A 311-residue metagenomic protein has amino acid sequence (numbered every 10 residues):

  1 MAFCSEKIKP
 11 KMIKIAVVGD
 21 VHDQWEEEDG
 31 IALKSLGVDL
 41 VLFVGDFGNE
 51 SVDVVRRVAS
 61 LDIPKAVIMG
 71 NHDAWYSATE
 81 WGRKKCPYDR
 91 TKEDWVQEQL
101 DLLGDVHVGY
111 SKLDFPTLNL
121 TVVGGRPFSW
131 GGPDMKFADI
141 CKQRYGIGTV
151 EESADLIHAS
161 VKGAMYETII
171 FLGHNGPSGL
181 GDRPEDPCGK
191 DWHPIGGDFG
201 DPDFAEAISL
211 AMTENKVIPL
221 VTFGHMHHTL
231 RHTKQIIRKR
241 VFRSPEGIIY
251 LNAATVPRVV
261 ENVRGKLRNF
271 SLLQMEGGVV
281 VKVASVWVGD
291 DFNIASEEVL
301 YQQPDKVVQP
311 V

Functional and structural regions predicted by a protein language model:
M1-A66, D73-R83, Q303, V311: N-terminal active-site segment of His-dependent metallophosphoesterases
F3, I8-K11, P116, L210 (+2 more regions): Binuclear metal-dependent phosphoesterase catalytic core
K7-K11, E167-V217: Active-site-proximal segments of metal-dependent phosphoesterases and phosphodiesterases across multiple
M12-H22, N119-P133, I170-H174, I248-T255 (+1 more regions): Active-site-proximal beta-strand elements of phosphoester/diester hydrolases
V17-D20, L40-D46, K65-H72, V108 (+4 more regions): Active-site neighborhood of phospho(di)ester-bond hydrolases with catalytic His/Asp-centered motifs
H22-E28, G48-V52, H72-T79, S129-P133 (+3 more regions): Active-site environment of divalent metal-dependent phosphoester hydrolases
S77-S111: Glycine/small-residue-rich loop that forms an oxyanion/phosphate-binding "nest" at active or ligand-binding sites
P116-I169, P194-G200: Binuclear metal-dependent hydrolase catalytic cores centered on His/Asp/Glu-rich metal-binding motifs
